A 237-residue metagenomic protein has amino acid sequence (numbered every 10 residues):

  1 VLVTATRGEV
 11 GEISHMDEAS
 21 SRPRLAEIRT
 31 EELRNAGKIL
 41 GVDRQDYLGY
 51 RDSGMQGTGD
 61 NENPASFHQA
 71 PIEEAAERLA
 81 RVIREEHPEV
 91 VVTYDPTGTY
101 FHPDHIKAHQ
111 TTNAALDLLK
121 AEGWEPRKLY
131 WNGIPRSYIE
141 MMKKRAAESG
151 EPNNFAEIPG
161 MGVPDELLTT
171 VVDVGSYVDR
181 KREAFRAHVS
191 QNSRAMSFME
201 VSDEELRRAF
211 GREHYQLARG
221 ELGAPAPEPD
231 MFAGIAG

Functional and structural regions predicted by a protein language model:
V1-E86, A114, L118-E122, Q216 (+1 more regions): Active-site rim/loop-helix segments in enzyme catalytic domains that contact anionic ligands
D60-N61, A65, Q69-G237: Metal-dependent de-N-acetylase/amidase catalytic core
